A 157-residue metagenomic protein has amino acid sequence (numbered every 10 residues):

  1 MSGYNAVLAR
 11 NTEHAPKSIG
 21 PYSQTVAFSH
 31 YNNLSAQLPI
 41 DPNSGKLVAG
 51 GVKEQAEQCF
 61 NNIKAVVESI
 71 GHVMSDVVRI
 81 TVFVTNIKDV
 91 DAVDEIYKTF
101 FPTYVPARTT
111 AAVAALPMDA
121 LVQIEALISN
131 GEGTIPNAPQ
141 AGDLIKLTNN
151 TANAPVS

Functional and structural regions predicted by a protein language model:
M1-N61, A65-V78, V84-S157: N-terminal presequence-like segments and the immediate start of the first folded domain
